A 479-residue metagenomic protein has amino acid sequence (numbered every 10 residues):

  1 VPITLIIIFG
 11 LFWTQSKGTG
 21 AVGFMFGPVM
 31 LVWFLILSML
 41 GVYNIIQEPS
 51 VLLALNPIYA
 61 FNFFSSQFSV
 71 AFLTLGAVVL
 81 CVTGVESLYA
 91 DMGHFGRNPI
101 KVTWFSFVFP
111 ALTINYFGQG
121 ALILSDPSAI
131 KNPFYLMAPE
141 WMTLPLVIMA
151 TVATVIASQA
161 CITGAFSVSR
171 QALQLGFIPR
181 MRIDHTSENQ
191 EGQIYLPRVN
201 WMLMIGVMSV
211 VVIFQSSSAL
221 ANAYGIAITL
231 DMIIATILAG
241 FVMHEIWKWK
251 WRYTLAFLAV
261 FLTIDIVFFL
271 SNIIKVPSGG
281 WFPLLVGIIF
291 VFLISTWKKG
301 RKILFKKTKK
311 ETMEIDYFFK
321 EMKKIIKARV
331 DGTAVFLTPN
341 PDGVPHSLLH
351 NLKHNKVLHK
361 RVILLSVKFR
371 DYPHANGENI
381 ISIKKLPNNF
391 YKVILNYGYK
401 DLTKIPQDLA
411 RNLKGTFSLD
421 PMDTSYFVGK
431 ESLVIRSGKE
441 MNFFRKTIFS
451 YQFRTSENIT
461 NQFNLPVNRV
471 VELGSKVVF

Functional and structural regions predicted by a protein language model:
V1-F479: The structured alpha-helical core of multi-pass membrane proteins
